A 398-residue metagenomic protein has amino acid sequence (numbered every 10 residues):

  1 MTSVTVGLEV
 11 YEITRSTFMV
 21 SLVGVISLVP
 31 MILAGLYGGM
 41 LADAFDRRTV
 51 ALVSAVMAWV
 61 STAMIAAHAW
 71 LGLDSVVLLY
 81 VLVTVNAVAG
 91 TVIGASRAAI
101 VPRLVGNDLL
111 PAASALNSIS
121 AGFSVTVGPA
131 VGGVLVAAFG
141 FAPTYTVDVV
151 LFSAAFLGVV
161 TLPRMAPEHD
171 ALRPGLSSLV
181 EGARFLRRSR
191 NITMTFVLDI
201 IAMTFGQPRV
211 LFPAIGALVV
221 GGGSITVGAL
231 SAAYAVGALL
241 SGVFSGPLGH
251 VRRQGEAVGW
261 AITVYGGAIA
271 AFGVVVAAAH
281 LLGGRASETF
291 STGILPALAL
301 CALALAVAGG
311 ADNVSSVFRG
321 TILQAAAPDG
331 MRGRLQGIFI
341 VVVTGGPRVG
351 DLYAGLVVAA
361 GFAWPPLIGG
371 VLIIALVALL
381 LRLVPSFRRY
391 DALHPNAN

Functional and structural regions predicted by a protein language model:
M1-N398: Alpha-helical transmembrane-bundle signature of multi-pass membrane transport and export proteins
